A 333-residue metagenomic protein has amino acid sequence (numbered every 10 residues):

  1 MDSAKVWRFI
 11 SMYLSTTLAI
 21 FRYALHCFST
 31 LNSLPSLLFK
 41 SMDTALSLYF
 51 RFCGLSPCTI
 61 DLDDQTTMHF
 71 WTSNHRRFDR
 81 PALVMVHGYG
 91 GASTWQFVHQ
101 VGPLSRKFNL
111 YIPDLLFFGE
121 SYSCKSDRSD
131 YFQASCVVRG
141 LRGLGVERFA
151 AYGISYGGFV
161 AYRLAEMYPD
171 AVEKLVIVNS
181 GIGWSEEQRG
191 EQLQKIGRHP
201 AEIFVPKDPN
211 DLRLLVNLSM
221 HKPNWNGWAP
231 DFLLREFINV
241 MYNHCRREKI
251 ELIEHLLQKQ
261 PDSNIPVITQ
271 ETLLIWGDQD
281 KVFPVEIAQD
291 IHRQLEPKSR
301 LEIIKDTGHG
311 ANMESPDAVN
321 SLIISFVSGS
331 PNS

Functional and structural regions predicted by a protein language model:
M1-L83, R106-F108, S328-S333: Alpha/beta-hydrolase fold catalytic core
D2-R8, P297-S333: Catalytic active-site module of serine/aspartate enzymes centered on a nucleophile-bearing elbow/loop
I20, S36-L37, E186-Q194, I203-V267: Conserved alpha/beta-hydrolase catalytic His-Asp/Glu region
T72-E120: Conserved HGGG/HGGXW glycine-rich cap/lid loop of the alpha/beta-hydrolase fold
Y131-F149: Conserved acidic catalytic loop of the alpha/beta-hydrolase fold
Y162, E166-M167, A171-K207: Flexible "cap/lid" loop of the alpha/beta hydrolase fold
I268, L274-W276, D280: Short beta-strand/loop motif that positions the catalytic acidic residue of the alpha/beta-hydrolase fold
Q270, P284-H292: Short alpha-helix in the alpha/beta-hydrolase fold that links the catalytic acid
